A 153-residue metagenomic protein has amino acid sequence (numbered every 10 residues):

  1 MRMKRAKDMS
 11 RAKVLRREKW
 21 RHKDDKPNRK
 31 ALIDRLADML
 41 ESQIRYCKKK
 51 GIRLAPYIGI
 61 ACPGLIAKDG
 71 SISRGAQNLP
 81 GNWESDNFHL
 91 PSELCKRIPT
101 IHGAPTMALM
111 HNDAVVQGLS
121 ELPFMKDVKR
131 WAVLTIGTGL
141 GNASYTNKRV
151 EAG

Functional and structural regions predicted by a protein language model:
M1-K13, W131-R149: Gly/Thr-rich phosphate-binding beta-strand-loop-beta motif of the actin/hexokinase/Hsp70
M9-A37, E41, R45, I52-I58 (+1 more regions): Glycine-rich phosphate-binding loop and adjoining helix at the ATP-binding site of ATP-dependent phosphoryl-transfer
E41, S144-T146, G153: Helical "lid/coupling" subdomains associated with nucleotide-phosphate turnover
P63-I66, G137-G139: Short glycine-rich anion-binding loops that position phosphate/pyrophosphate groups of nucleotides and phosphorylated
R74-A76, K148-A152: Short secondary-structure boundary/capping segments
